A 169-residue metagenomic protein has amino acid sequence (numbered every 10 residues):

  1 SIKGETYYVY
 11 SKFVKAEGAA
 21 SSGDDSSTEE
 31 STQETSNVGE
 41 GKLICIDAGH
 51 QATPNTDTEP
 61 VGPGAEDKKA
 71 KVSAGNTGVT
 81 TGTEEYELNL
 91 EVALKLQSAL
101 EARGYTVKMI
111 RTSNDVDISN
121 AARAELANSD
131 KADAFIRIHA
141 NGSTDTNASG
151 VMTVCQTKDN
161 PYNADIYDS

Functional and structural regions predicted by a protein language model:
I2-S31: Boundary regions of SH3-family modules and the immediately adjacent low-complexity/disordered segments in eukaryotic
K3-E5, K12-V14, D47-Q51, T112-S113 (+2 more regions): Solvent-exposed coil/turn segments that connect beta secondary-structure elements in extracytoplasmic/periplasmic
G4-T6, G39-G41, K131-D133, A148: Extracytoplasmic
Y10, N55-E59, N147-S149: Short, solvent-exposed loop/turn and secondary-structure capping segments
A16, S21, T53, N160-P161: A broad, structure-centric signal for solvent-exposed, well-ordered loop/edge residues that line or flank functional
E30-V38: A short, basic/flexible loop-to-alpha-helix module at the beginning of a structural domain
N37-T112, A134: N-terminal catalytic or cofactor-binding beta/alpha core of small enzyme domains
T80-S169: Active-site-proximal helix/loop segments of hydrolytic enzymes
